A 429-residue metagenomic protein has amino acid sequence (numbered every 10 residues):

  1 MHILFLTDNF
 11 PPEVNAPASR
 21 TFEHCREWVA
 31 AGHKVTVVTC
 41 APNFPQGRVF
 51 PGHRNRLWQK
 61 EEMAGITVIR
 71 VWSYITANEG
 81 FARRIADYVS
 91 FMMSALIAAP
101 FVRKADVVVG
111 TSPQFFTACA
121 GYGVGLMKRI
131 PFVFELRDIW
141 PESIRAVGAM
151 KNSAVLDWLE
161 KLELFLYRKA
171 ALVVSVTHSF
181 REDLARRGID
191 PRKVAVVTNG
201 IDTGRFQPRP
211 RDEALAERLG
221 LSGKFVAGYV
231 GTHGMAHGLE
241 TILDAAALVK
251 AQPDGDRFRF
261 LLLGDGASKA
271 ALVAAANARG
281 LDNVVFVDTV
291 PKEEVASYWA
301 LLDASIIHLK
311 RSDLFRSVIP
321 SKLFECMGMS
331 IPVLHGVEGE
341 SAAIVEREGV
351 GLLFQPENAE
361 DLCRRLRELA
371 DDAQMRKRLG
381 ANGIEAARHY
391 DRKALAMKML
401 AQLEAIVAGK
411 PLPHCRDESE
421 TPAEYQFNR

Functional and structural regions predicted by a protein language model:
M1-A64, V249, C415, E420-R429: N-terminal subdomain of nucleotide-sugar transferases
L4, L221-H237, L243-A247, G380: Conserved donor-binding/catalytic core segment of Leloir-type glycosyltransferases
P51-W58, Q207-G220: A short helix/loop element that forms part of the nucleotide-sugar donor recognition site in Leloir-type
A171, W299-R316, I331: Acidic donor-binding loop of glycosyltransferase active sites
S179, G200: Carbohydrate-associated surface elements
P253, L263-G264, K269-A296: Nucleotide-activated donor-binding/catalytic signature segment of Leloir-type glycosyltransferases, i.e., the conserved
E340-R367, Q374-M375: Change "using UDP/GDP/dTDP sugars" to "using nucleotide sugars
D361, E368, M375-H389, A401: A short, well-ordered alpha-helix in the C-terminal region of glycosyltransferases
